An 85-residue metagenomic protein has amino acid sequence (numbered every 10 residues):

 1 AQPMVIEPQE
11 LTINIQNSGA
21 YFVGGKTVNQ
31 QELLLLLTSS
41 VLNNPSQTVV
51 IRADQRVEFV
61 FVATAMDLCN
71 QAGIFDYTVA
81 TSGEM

Functional and structural regions predicted by a protein language model:
A1-M85: Long, low-hydrophobicity, acidic/polar, solvent-exposed interaction domains
